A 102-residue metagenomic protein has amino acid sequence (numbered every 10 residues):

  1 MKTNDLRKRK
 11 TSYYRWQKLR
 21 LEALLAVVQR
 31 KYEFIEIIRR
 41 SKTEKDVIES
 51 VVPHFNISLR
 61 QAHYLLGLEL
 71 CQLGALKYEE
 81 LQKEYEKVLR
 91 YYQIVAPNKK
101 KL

Functional and structural regions predicted by a protein language model:
M1-L102: C-terminal interaction appendages of subunits in large macromolecular complexes
